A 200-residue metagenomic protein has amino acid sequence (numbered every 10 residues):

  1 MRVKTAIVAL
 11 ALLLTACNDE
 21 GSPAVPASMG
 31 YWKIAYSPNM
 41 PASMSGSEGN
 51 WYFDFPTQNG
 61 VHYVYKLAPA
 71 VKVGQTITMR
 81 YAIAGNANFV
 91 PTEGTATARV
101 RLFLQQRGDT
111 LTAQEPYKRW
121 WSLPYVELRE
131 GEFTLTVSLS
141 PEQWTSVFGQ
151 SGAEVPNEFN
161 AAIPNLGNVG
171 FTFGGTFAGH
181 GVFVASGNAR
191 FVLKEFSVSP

Functional and structural regions predicted by a protein language model:
R2-V8: Sec-dependent signal peptide recognition, specifically the positively charged N-region followed immediately by
L13-A16: C-terminal motif of bacterial Sec signal peptides marking the signal peptidase cleavage site
N18-E20: Bacterial signal peptide processing site
P38-V61: Short carbohydrate-recognition loop motifs
P56, A82-Q150: Extracellular ligand-binding interfaces
H62-L67, K118-Y125, A153-P156: Short structured motifs
Y63-V100, V137, V169, F196: Extra-cytoplasmic beta-strand recognition segments
P141-R190: Extracellular beta-strand ligand-recognition surfaces/modules
